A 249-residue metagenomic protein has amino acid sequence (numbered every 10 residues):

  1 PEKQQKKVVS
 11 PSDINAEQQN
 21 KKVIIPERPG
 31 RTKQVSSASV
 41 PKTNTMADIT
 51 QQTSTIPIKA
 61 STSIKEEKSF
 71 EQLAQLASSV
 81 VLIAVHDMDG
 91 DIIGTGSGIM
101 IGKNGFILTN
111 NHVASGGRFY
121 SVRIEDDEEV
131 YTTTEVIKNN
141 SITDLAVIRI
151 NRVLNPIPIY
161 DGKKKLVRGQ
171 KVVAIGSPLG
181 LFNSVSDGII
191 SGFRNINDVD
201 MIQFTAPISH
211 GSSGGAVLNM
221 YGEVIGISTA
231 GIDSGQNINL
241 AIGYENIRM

Functional and structural regions predicted by a protein language model:
K6-K7, P11, E17-M100, F106-N110 (+3 more regions): N-terminal activation segment of mature serine protease catalytic domains
I56-A60, K65-L73, N155-P156, P178 (+1 more regions): C-terminal cap/linker of serine protease catalytic domains
L82, G102, L108, V173 (+2 more regions): Hydrophobic beta-strand signal
D87-I93, G102-G176, G180-N183, D198-M201: Conserved active-site neighborhood of the chymotrypsin/trypsin-like protease fold
S97-I99, T133-E135, S184-I189, A216: Residues located in well-ordered beta-strands
I99, P207-S228: Catalytic nucleophile loop of clan PA
G102, N110-S115, G176, S186 (+3 more regions): Short beta->alpha transition motifs characteristic of CBS
V185-N197, I242-G243: Short, compositionally biased
